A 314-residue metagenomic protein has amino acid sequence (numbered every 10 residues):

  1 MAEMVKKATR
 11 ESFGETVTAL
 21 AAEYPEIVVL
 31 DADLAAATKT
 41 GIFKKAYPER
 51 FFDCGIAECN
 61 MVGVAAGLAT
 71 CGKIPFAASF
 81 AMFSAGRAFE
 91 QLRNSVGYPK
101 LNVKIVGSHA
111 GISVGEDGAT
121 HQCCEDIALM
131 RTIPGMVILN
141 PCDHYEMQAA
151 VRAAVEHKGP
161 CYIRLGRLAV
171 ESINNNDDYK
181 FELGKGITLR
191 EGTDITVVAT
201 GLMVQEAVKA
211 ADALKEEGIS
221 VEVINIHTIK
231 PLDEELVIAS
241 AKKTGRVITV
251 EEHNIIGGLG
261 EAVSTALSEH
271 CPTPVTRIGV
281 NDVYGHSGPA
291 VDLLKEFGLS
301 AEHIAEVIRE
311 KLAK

Functional and structural regions predicted by a protein language model:
M1-R164, A169: Thiamine diphosphate
E11, E23-E26, L34-G41, K45 (+2 more regions): Thiamine diphosphate
